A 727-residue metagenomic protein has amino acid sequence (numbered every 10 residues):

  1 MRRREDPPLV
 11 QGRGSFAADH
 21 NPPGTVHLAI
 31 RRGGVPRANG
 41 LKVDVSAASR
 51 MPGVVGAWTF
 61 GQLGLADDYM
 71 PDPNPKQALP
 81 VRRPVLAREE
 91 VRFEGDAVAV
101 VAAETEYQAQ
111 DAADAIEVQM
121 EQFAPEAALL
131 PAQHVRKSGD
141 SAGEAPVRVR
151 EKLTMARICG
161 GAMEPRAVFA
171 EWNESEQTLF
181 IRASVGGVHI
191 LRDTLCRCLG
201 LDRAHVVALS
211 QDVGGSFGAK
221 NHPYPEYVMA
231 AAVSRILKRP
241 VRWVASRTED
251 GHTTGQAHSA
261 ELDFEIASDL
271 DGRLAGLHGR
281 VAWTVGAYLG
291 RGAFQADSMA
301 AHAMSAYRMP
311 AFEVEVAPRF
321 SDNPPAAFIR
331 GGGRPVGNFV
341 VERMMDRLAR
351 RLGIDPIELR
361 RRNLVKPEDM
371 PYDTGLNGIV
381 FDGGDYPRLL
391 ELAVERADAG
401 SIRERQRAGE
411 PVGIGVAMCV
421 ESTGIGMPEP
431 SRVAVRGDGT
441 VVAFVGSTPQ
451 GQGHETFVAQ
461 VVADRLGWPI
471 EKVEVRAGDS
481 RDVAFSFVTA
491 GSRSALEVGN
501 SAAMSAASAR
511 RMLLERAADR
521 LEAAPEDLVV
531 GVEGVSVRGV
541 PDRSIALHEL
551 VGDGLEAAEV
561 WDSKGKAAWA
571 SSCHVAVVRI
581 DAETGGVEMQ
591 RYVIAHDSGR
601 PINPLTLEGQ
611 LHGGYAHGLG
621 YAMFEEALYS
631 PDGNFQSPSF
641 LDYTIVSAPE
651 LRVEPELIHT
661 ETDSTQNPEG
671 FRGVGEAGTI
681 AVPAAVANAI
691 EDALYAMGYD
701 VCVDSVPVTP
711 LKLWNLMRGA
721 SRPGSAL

Functional and structural regions predicted by a protein language model:
M1-H134, I545, I580, Q636: Flexible, low-hydrophobicity surface segments
E5-Q11, P75-Q77, S141-V168, E174 (+5 more regions): Glycine-rich loop/linker segments at domain edges
L28, L179-A183, T440-V445, M589-R591: Short, aliphatic-rich beta-strand segments
R50-M51, F60-Q62, G200-V207, R235-V241 (+4 more regions): C-terminal catalytic domains of large/alpha subunits in multi-subunit enzymes
D67-D72, A112-A115, R192-T194, F217-P223 (+11 more regions): Short acidic, glycine/serine/threonine-rich loops at helix termini
R88, E164-F169, E261, M427-R432 (+2 more regions): Short glycine-rich loop/turn motifs
E89-E90, D202-R203, L209-S210, V233-S246 (+1 more regions): Conserved catalytic cysteine-centered active-site region of acyl-thioester-dependent Claisen-condensing enzymes
S216-K238, R242-V244, H454-V462: Thiamine diphosphate
